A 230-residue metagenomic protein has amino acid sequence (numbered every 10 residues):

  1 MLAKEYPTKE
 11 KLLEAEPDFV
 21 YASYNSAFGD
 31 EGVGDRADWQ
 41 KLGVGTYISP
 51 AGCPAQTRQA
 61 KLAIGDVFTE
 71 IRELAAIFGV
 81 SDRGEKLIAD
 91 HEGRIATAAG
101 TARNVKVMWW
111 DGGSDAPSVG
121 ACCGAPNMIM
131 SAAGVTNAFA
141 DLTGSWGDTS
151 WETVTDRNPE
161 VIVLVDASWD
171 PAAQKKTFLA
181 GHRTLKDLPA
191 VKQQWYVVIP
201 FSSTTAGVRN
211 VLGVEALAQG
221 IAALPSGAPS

Functional and structural regions predicted by a protein language model:
M1-F28, A138: A short, structured surface patch at a secondary-structure boundary
L2, S23-A27, Q56-K61, R72-D82 (+3 more regions): Second-shell loop/turn segments in exported
K4, A22, S49, A140 (+2 more regions): Short beta-strand and adjacent tight-turn residues that come in two discontinuous sequence segments and form the edges
K9-A22, W151-A167: Proline-aspartate-enriched helix->loop->beta-strand connector
E10-E14, V33, A37, G65-R72 (+8 more regions): Solvent-exposed, polar/charged alpha-helical surfaces in well-ordered, non-transmembrane soluble domains, broadly
S26-G34, V44-E73, N104-N127, A172-A173: Extracytoplasmic ligand-binding site segments that recognize negatively charged/polar headgroups
K61-E70, V161-S230: Structured C-terminal subdomain patch of bacterial secreted/periplasmic proteins
I77-A133: Basic- and aromatic-lined ligand-binding clefts that recognize polyanionic substrates
